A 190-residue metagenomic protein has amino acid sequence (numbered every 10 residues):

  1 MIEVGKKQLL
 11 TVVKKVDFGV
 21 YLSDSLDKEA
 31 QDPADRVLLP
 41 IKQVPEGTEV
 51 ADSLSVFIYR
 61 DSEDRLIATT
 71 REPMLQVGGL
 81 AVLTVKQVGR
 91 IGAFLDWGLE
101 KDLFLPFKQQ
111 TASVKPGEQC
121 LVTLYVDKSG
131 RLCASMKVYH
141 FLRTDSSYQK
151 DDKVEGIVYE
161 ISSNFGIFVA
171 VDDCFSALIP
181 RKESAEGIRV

Functional and structural regions predicted by a protein language model:
M1-V190: Single-stranded RNA-binding regions, centering on S1/OB-family and related RNA-binding modules
